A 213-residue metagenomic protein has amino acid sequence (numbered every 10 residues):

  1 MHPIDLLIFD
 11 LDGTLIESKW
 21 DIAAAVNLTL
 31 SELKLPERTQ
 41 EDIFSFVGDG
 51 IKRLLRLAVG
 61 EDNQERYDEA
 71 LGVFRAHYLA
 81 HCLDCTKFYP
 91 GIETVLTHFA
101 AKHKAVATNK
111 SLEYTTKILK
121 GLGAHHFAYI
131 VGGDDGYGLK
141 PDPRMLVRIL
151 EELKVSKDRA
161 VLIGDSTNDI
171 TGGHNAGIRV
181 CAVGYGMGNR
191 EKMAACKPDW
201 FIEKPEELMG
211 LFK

Functional and structural regions predicted by a protein language model:
M1-D5, E41, T116-K213: Asp-based, Mg2+/Mn2+-dependent phosphohydrolase catalytic module
M1-S45: Active-site neighborhood of HAD-like aspartate-dependent phosphohydrolases
A23, N27, F44, G48 (+5 more regions): An amphipathic alpha-helix signature
T29-L30, G50-Q64, I118, I149-L150: Helix-loop "lid/cap" segments that line or gate small-molecule binding pockets
S31-E37, D62-E65, G123-H126, K154-V155: Short helix-capping segments at alpha-helix termini
R56-T94: Metal-dependent phosphoesterase signature
I92-K120: Substrate-recognition element of Asp-dependent hydrolases with the DxDx(T/V) motif
